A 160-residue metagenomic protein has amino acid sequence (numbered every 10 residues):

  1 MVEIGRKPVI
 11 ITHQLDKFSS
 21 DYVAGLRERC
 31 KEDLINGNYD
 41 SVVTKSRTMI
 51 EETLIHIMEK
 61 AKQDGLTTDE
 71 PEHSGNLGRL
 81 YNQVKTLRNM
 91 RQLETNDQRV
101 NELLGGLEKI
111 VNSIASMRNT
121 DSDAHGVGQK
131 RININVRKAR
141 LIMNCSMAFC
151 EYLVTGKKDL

Functional and structural regions predicted by a protein language model:
M1-N36, S41: Internal, Lys/Arg-enriched amphipathic helical interaction segments that engage polyanionic partners
E3-R6, E59, N133, D159: Terminal alpha-helical segments
Y22-G25, R29, T48, R79 (+4 more regions): Charged, amphipathic alpha-helical oligomerization/scaffolding segments
A24-E32, L93-R99, V127: Short, charged/polar, low-complexity loop and linker segments that flank or interrupt alpha-helical bundles
R27-K31, N38-E59, M143-M147, E151: Short, hydrophobic, well-ordered secondary-structure elements
E32-I35, L54-K62, T86-N89, L93 (+2 more regions): Charged/polar positions within long, soluble alpha-helices
K62-L107: Short, charged amphipathic alpha-helical segments flanked by flexible coils
V100-L160: Charge-enriched, short contiguous segments at helix-coil
